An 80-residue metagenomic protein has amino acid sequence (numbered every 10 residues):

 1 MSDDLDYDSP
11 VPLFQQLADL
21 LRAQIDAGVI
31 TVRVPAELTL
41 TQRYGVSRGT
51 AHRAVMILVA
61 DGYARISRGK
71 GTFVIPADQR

Functional and structural regions predicted by a protein language model:
M1-R48, R53-R65, K70, P76-R80: Extreme N-terminal segment that seeds HTH/winged-HTH DNA-binding domains in transcriptional regulators
